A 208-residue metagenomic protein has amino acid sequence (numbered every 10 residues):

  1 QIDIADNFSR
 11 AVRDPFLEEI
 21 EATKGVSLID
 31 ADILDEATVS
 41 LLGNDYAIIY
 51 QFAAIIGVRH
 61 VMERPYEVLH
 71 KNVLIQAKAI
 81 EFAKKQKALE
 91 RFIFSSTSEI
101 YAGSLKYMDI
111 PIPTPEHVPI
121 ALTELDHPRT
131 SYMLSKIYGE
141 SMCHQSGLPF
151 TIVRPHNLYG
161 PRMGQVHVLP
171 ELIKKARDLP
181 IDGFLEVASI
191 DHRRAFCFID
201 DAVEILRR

Functional and structural regions predicted by a protein language model:
Q1-L158: N-terminal Rossmann-like NAD(P)+-binding domain of SDR-like oxidoreductases, especially those catalyzing
L105-H117, M133, I137, S141-R207: NAD(P)-dependent short-chain dehydrogenase/reductase
